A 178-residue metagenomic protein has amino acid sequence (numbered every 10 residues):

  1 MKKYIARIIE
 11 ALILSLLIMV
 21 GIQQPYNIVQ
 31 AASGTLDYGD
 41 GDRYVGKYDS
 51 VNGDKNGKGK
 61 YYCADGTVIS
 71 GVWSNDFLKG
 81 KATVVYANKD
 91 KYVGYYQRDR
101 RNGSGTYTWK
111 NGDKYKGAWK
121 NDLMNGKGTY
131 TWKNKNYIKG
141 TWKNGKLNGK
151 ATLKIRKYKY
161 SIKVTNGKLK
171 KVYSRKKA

Functional and structural regions predicted by a protein language model:
Y4-Q24: Sec-dependent N-terminal signal peptides of Gram-positive bacterial secreted proteins and lipoproteins
M19-A178: Glycine/tyrosine- and acidic-biased, solvent-exposed loop/turn segments at the edges of beta-strands
